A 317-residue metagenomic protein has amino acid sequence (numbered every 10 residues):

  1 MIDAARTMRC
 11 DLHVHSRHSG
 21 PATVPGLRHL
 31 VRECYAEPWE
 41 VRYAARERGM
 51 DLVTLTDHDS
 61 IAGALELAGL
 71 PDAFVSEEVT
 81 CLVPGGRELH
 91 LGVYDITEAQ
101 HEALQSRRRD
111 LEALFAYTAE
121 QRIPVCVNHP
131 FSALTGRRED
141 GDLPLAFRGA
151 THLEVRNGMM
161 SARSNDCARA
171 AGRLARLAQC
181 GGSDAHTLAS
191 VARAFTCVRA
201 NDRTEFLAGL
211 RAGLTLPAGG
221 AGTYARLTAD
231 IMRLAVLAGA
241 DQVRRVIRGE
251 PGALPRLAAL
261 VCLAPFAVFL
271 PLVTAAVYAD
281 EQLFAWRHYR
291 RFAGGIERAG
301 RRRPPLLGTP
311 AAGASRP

Functional and structural regions predicted by a protein language model:
M1-G86, A189, Y278, Q282-P317: An N-terminally biased module of ancient metal coordination in phosphate/nucleic-acid-related enzymes
T7-R32, E98-R193, A221, A258-P305: Domain-core and long-helix interface of multi-subunit machines
L70-A73, L91-Y94, L143-A146, T196-A200: Short, hinge-like loop/turn segments at secondary-structure boundaries
D72, R137-G141, L237-A240: A structural signal for the main folded, soluble domain(s) of proteins
F74, E78, A150-M159, R203 (+1 more regions): Acidic, His- and aromatic-enriched active-site or binding-groove loops in soluble protein domains that engage sugars
E77-C81, H90-D95, C126-A133: Conserved catalytic scaffold of divalent metal-dependent phosphoesterases
L82-L91, A162-N165, S190-A192, L207-R211: Short, charged, surface-exposed secondary-structure boundary motifs
R199-L263: A conserved mid-domain beta-alpha-beta active-site/ligand-binding segment of alpha/beta enzyme cores
